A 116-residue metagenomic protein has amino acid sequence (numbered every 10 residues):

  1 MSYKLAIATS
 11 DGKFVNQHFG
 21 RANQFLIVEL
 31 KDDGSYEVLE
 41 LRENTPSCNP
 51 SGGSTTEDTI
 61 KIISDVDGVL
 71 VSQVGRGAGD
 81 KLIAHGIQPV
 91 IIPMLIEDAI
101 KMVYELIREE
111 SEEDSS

Functional and structural regions predicted by a protein language model:
M1-D58, D65, I92-S116: Non-catalytic interface/targeting segments
D58-Q88: Mid-chain, well-packed structural core segment of small domains
